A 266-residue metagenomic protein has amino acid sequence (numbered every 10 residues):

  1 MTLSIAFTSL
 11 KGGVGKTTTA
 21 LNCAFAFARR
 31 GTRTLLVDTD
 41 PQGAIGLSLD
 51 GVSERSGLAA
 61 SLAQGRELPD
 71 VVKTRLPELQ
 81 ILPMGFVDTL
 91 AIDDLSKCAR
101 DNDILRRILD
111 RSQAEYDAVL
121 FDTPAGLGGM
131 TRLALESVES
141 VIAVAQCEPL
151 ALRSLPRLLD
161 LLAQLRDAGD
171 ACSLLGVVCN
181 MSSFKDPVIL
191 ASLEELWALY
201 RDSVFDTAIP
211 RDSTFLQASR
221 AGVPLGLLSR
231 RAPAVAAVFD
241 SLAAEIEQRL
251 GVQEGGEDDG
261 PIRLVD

Functional and structural regions predicted by a protein language model:
M1-D266: P-loop NTP-binding core
